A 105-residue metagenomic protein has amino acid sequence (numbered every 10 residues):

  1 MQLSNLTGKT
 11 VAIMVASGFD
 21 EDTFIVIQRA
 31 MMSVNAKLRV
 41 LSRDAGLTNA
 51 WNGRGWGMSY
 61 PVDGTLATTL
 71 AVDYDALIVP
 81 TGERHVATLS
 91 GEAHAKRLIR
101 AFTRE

Functional and structural regions predicted by a protein language model:
M1-R104: Extended, subdomain-level signal for the structured scaffold at the beginning of enzyme domains
